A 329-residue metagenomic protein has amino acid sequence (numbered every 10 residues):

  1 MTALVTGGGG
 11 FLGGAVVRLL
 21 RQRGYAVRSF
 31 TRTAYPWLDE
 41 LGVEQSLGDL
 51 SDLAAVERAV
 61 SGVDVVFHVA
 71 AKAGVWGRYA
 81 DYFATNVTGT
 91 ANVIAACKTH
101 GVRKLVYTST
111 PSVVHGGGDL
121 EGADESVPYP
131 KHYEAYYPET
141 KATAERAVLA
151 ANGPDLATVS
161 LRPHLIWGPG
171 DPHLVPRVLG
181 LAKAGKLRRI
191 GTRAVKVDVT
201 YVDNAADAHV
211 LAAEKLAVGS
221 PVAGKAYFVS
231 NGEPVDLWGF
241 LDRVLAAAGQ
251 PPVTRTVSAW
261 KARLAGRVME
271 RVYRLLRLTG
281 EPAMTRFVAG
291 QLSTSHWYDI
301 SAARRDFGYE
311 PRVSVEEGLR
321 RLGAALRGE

Functional and structural regions predicted by a protein language model:
A3-R23: N-terminal Rossmann NAD(P)H-binding glycine-rich loop of SDR-like oxidoreductase domains
Y35-D39, V43-T88, A96, G116: NAD(P)H-binding glycine-rich loop region in Rossmannoid oxidoreductase-like domains and their noncatalytic homologs
T88, N92-Y136: Conserved Rossmann-fold NAD(P)-dependent oxidoreductase catalytic core, especially the SDR/UDP-sugar
D119-I166, L187: Catalytic helix-loop patch of NAD(P)-dependent Rossmann-fold dehydrogenases
T143-A144, P172-R177, G191-K215, G224-K225: Substrate-positioning beta->alpha
V202, R267-R274, T279-E310: Conserved C-terminal active-site "lid" loop/helix of NAD(P)H-dependent oxidoreductases that clamps the redox cofactor
K215-P282, E316, R320-R321: Mid/C-terminal beta-alpha module of Rossmann-like enzyme folds, strongest in SDR-family dehydrogenases/epimerases
Y298-D306, E310-E329: Amphipathic terminal alpha-helices
